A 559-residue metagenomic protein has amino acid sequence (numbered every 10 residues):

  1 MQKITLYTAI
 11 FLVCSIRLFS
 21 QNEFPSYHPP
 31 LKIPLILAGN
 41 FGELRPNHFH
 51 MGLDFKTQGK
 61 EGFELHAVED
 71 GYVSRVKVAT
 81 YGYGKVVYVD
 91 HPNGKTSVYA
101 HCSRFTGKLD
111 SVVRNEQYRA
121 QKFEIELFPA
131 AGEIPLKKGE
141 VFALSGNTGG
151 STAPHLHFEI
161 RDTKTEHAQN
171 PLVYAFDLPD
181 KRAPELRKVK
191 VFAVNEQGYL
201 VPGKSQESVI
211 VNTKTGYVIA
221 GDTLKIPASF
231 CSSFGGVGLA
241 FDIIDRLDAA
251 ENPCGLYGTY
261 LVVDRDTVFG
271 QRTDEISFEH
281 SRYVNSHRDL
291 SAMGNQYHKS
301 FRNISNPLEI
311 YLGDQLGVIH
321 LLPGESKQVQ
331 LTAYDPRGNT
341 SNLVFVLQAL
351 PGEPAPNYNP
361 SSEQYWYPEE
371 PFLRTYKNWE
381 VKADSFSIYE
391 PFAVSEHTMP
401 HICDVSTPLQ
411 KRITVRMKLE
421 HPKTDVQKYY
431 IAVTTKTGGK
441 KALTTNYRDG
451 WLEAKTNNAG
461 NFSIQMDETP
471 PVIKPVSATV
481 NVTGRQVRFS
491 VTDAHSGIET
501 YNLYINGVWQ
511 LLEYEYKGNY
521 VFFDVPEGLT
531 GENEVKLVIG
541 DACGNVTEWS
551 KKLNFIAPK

Functional and structural regions predicted by a protein language model:
S20-T96, S103-F105, F123-G132, K137-K138 (+2 more regions): Surface-exposed, glycine-biased beta-strand/turn segments
T96-G132, Y199, K204-K225, G255 (+3 more regions): Exoplasmic/lumenal beta-rich domain surfaces
A240-I244, R416-E420, Q486-A494: Short edge beta-strand/loop segments characteristic of extracellular beta-sandwich folds
I243, A333, L537-I539: Conserved structural position at the C-terminal beta-strand of extracellular beta-sandwich adhesion modules
H320-S326, K455-N458, D524-E532: Surface-exposed, short loops/turns at beta-strand junctions within beta-sandwich domains
Y334-N339, G540-N545: Short, solvent-exposed loop/turn segments at the edges of extracellular beta-sandwich modules
P354-N359, E390-T435: Proteolytic processing hotspots in large secreted/extracellular or virion-associated proteins and select intracellular
W451-P470: C-terminal beta-strand-rich structural cap/linker in extracellular carbohydrate-active enzymes
